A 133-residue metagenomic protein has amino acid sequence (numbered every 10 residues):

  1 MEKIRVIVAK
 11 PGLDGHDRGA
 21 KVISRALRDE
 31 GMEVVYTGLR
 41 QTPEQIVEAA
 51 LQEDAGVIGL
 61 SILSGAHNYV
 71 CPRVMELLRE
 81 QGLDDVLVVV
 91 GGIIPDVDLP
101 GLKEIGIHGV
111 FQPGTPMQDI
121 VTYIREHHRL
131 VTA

Functional and structural regions predicted by a protein language model:
M1-K3, L83: Short, flexible coil/linker segments at domain boundaries that flank nucleotide/cofactor-interacting
A9-L13: N-terminal pre-triad scaffold of radical SAM enzymes
A20-R125, L130: Cofactor-cradling patches in redox/metallo enzymes
